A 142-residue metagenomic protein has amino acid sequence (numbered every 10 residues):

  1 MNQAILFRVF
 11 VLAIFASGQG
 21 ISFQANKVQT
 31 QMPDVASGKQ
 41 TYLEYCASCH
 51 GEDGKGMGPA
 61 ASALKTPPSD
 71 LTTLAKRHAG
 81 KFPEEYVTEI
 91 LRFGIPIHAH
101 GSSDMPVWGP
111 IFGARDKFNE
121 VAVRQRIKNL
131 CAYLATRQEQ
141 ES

Functional and structural regions predicted by a protein language model:
M1-I5: N-terminal secretory signal peptides that target proteins for export/translocation
R8-G18: Bacterial N-terminal signal peptides
G20-T41, A79: Electrostatic cytochrome c docking/interface patches
N26-T30, A61-K65, V87: Short low-complexity stretches enriched in small and charged residues
P33, K39-T66, R92-S103, T136-S142: Periplasmic/extracellular electron-transfer cofactor-ligation site, primarily the c-type cytochrome heme-c attachment
L64-Q125, L130, L134: Extracytoplasmic electron-transfer domains, predominantly the class I c-type cytochrome c fold
